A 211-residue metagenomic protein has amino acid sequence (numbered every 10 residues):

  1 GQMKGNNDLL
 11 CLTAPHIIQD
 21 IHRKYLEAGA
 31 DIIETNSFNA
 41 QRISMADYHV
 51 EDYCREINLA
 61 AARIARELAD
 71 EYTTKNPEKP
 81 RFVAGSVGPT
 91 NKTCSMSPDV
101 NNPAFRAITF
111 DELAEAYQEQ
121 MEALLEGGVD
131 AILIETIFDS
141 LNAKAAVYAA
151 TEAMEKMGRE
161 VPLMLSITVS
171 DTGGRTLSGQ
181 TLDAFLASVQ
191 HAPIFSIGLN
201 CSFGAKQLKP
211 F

Functional and structural regions predicted by a protein language model:
G1-F211: Domain-level signal for soluble alpha/beta catalytic cores
